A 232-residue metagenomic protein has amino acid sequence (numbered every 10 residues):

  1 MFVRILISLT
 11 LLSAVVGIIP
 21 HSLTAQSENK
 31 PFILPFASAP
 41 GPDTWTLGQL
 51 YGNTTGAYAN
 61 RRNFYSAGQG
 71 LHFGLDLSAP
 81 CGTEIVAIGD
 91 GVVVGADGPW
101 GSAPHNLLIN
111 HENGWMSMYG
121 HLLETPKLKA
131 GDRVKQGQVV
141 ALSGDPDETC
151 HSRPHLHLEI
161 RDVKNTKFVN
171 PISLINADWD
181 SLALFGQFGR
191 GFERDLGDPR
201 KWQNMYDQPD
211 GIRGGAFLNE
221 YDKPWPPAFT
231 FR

Functional and structural regions predicted by a protein language model:
M1-L11: N-terminal Sec-pathway targeting helices
T10-I18: Hydrophobic core
G17-P104, Q136, L184-R232: Surface-exposed, glycine-biased beta-strand/turn segments
A67-L77, H111, M118, L123 (+1 more regions): Small beta-barrel nucleic-acid-binding modules, principally OB-folds
A79-C81, L122, L128: Short, solvent-exposed loop/turn positions at domain surfaces that link secondary-structure elements or cap domain
A87-P126, R153-H157: Zn2+-dependent peptidoglycan hydrolase active-site motif and core
G98-P99, P126-V134, Q138: Acidic, glycine-anchored pre-beta loop/turn
L107-H111, D132-W202: Conserved, short, structured surface segments that act as functional micro-motifs
